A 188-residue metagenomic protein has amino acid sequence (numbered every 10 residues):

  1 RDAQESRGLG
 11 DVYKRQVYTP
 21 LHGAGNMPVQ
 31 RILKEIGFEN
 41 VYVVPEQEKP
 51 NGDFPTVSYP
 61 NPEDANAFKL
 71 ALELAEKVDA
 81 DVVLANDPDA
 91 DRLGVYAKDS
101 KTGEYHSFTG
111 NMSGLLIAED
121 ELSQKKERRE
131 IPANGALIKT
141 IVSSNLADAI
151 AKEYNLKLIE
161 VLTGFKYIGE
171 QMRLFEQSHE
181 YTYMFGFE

Functional and structural regions predicted by a protein language model:
D2-Y13: Single conserved hydrophobic/aromatic residue that forms the stacking wall/gate of nucleotide- or nucleobase-binding
K14, Y18-L33, G37-E39, F68 (+5 more regions): Long hydrophobic segments that form regular secondary structure
R15-Y18, H22-G23, V44, F54-A65 (+4 more regions): Hydrophobic alpha-helical scaffolding
A24-N26, P50-G52, A90-G94, T102 (+2 more regions): Flexible loop/turn segments at secondary-structure boundaries
R31-V43, D148-Y154: Short helix-loop-beta junction
G37-V95: N-terminal small/polar loop signature for handling phosphorylated ligands or for N-terminal nucleophile
D99-F187: Proline/glycine-rich low-complexity loops and linkers
